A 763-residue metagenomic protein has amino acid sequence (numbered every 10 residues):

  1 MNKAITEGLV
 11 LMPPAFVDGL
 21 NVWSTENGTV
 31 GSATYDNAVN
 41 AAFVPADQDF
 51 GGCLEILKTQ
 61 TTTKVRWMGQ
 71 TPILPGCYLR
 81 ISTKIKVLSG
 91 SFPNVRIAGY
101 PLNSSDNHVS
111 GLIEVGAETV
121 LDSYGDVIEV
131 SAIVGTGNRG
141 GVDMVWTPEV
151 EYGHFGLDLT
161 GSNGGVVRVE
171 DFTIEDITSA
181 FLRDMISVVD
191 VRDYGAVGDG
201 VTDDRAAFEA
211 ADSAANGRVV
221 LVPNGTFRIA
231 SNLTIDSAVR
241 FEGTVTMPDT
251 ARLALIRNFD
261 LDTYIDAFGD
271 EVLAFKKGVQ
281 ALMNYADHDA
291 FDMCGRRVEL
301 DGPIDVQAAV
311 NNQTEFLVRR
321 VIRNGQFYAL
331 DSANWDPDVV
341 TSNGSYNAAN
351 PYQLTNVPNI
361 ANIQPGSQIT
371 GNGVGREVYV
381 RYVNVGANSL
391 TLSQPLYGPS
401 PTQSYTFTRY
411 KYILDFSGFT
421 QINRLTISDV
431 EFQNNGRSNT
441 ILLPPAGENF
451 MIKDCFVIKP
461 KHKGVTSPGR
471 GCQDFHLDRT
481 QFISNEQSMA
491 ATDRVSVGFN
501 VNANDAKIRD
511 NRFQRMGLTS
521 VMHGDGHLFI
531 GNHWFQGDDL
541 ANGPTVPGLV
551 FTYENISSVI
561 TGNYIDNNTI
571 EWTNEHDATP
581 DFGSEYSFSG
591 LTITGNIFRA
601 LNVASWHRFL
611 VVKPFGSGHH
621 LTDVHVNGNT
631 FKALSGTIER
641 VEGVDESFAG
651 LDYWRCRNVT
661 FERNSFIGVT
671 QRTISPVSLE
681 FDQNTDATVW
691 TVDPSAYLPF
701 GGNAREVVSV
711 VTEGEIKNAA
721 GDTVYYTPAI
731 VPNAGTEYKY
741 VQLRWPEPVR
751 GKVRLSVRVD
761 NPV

Functional and structural regions predicted by a protein language model:
F16, Q60-I97, V130-I133, F172 (+1 more regions): Extra-cytoplasmic beta-strand recognition segments
T34-K64, S104: Short carbohydrate-recognition loop motifs
S131-G165, F172: Extracellular beta-strand ligand-recognition surfaces/modules
E175-A206: Right-handed parallel beta-helix/beta-solenoid
G243, A290-G295, V318-A329, S367 (+9 more regions): Right-handed parallel beta-helix
M247-L282, E299-E315, N324-S400: Autoprocessing Asn-cyclization modules and mimics
A254-L282, G302-N311, D338, A349-Y352 (+9 more regions): Extracellular beta-strand/beta-solenoid scaffold signature
T673-P676, F681-V763: Extracellular attachment/recognition segments
